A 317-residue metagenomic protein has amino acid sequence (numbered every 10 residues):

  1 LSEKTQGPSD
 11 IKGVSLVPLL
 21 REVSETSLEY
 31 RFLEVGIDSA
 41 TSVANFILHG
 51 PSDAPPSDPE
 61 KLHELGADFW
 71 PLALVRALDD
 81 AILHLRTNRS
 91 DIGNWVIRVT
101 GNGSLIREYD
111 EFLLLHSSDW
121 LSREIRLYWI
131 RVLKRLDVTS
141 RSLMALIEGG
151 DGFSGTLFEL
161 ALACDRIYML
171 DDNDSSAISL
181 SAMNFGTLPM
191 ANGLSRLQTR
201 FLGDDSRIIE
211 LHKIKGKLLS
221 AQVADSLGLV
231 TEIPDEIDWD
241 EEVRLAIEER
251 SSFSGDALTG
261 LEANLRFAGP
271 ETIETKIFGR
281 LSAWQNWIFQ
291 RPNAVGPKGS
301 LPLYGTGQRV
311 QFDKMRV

Functional and structural regions predicted by a protein language model:
L1-L160, I167-N173, H212-S226, I237 (+1 more regions): C-terminal alpha-helix plus adjacent terminal tail
S154-L211: CoA-thioester-processing core
L202, D235-E236: Helix-capping/helix-break motifs at membrane-protein junctions, especially on the cytosolic side just before or after
